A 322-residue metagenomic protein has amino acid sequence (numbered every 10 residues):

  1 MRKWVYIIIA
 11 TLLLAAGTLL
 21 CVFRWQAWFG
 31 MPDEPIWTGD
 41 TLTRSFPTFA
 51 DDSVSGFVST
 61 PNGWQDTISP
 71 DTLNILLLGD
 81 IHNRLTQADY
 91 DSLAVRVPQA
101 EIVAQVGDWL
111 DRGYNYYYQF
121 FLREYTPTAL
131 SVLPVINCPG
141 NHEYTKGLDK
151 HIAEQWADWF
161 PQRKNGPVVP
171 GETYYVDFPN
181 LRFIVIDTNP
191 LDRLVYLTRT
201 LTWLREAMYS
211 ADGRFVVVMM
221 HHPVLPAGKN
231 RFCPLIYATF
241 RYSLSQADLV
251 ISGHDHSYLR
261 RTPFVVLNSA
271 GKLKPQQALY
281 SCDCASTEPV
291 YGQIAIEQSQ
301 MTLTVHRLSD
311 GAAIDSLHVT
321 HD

Functional and structural regions predicted by a protein language model:
M1-H82, Q87, A94-A100, T126 (+2 more regions): Acidic, histidine-bearing metal-coordination/catalytic regions of metal-dependent phosphoesterases
E34-W37, L42-G63, N115-D212, L235-L249 (+1 more regions): Extended active-site neighborhood of metal-dependent phosphoesterases/phosphodiesterases
L73, E101, T173, N180-L181 (+1 more regions): Alpha/beta-hydrolase fold active-site loops
D80, G107-D108, G140-N141, I186 (+2 more regions): Active-site glycine-centered loops adjacent to acidic/histidine catalytic or metal-binding residues that shape
I81-Q87, L110-Y116, D192-Y196, G228-R231: Acidic-and-aromatic substrate-binding clefts and catalytic sites of carbohydrate-active enzymes
V95-R112, D248: Active-site metal-binding motif and surrounding structural segment of the metallo-beta-lactamase
A211-G228: Short acidic, glycine-rich surface-loop motifs adjacent to enzyme active sites
